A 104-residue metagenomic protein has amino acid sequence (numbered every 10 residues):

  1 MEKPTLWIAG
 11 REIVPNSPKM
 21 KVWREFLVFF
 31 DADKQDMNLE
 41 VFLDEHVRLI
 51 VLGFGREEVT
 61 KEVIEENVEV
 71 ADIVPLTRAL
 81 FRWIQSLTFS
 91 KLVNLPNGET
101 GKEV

Functional and structural regions predicted by a protein language model:
M1-K3: A short, compositionally biased
I8-A9: Structural motif
V14-V104: Short, surface-exposed, charged amphipathic helix/loop patches that serve as local interaction elements
